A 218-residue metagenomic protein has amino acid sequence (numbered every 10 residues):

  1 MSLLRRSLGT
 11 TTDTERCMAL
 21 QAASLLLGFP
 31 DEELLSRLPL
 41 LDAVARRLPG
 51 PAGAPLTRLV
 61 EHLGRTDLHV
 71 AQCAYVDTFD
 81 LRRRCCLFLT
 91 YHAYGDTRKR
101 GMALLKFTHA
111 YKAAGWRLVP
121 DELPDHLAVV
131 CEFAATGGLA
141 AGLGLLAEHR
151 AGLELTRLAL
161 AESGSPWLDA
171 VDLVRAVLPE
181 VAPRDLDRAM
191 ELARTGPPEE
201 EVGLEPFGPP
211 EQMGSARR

Functional and structural regions predicted by a protein language model:
M1-L127, C131-R218: Charged, alpha-helix-forming regions
